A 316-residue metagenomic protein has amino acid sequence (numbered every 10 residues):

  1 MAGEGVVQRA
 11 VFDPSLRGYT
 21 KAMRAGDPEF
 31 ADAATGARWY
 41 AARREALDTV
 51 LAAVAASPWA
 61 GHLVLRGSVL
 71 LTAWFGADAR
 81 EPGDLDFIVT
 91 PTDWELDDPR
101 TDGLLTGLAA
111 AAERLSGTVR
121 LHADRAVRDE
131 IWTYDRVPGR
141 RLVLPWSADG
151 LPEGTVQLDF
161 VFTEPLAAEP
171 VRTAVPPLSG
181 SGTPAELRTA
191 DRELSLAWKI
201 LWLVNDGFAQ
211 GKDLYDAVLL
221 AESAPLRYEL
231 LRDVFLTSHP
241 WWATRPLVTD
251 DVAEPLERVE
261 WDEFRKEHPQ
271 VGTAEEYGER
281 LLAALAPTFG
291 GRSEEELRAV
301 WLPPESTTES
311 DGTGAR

Functional and structural regions predicted by a protein language model:
M1-L63, A73-G83, V89-R316: Structured mid-to-C-terminal alpha-helical surface segments
L65-V69: Glycine-rich beta-strand-to-loop/alpha-helix junction loops that act as flexible
